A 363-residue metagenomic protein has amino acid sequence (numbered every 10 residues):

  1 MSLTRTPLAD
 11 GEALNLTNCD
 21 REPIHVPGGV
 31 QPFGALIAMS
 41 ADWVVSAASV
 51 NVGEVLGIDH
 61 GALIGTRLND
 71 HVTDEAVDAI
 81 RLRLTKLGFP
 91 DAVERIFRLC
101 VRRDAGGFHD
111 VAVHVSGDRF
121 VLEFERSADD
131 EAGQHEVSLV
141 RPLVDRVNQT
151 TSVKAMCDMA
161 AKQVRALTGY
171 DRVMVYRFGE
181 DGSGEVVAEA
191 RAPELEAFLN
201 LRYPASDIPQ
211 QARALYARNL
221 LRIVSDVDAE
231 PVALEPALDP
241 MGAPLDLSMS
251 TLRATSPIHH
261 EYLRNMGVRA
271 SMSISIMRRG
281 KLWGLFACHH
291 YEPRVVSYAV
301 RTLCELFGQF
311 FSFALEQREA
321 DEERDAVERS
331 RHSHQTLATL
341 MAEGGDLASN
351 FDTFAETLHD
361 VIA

Functional and structural regions predicted by a protein language model:
M1-L3, W43, K162: Polybasic/polar functional segments that serve as interface/processing modules
L3-G28, E131-E136, Q149, A155 (+3 more regions): Short, charged amphipathic alpha-helical "coupling" segments at sensory-output junctions in signaling proteins
P23, G34, N148-M174, F178-G179 (+1 more regions): Signal-transducing coiled-coil/dimerization helices and immediately adjacent hinge/linker segments that couple sensory
G28, L139, L143, H259 (+3 more regions): Hydrophobic helical signal-relay modules used by sensory signaling proteins
G29, V153, C157, A166-T168 (+12 more regions): Active-site-proximal structural scaffolding
V30-A35, M39-H135, T168-D171, G182-E185 (+3 more regions): Sensory/regulatory domains in signal-transduction proteins
L82, R141-D145, E185, E194-G267: Regulatory sensory and allosteric helical modules in signal-transduction proteins and certain transcription factors
R146, T150, Q163, L167 (+9 more regions): Signal-transmission/dimerization alpha-helices at domain junctions
